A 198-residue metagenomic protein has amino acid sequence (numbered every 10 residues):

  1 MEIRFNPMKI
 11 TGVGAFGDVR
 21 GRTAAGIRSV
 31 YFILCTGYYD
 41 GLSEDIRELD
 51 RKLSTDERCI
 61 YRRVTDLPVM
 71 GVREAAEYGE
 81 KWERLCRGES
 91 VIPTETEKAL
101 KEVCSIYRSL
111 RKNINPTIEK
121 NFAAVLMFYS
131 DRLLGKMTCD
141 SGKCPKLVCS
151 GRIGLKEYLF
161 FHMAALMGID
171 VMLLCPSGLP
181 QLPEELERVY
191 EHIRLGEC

Functional and structural regions predicted by a protein language model:
M1-G14, T23-L126, E185-C198: Conserved N-terminal ligand/cofactor-binding loop architecture of enzyme catalytic domains
F16-G26, L133-S141: Short boundary motifs at domain starts and secondary-structure transition points
F16-V19, D45-E48, L155-F160: Short alpha-helical segments and helix-capping/turn motifs at coil-helix boundaries
Y107-I193: Active-site and donor-binding regions of nucleotide-sugar-utilizing enzymes
